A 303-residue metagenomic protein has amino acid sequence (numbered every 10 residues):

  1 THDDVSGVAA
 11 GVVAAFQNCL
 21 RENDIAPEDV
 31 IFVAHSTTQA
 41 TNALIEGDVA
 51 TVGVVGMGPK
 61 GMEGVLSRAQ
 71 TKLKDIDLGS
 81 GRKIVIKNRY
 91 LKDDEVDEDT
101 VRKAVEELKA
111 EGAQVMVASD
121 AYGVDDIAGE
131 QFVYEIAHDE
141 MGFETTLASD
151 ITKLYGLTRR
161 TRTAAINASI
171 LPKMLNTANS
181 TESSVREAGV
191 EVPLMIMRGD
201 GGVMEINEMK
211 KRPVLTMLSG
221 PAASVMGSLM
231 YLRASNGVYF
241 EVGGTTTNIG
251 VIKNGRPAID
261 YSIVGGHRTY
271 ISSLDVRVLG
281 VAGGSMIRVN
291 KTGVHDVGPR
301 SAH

Functional and structural regions predicted by a protein language model:
T1-H303: N-terminally biased helix-coil "hinge/interface" segments that flank
